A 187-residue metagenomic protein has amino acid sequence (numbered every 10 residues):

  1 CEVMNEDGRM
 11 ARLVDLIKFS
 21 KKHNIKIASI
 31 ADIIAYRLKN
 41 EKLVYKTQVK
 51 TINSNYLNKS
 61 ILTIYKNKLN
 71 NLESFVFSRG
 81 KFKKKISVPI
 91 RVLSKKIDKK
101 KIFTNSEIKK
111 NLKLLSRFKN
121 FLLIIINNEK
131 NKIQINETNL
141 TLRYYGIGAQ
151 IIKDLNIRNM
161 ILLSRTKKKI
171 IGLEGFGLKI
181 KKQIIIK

Functional and structural regions predicted by a protein language model:
C1-K187: Catalytic domains of riboflavin
